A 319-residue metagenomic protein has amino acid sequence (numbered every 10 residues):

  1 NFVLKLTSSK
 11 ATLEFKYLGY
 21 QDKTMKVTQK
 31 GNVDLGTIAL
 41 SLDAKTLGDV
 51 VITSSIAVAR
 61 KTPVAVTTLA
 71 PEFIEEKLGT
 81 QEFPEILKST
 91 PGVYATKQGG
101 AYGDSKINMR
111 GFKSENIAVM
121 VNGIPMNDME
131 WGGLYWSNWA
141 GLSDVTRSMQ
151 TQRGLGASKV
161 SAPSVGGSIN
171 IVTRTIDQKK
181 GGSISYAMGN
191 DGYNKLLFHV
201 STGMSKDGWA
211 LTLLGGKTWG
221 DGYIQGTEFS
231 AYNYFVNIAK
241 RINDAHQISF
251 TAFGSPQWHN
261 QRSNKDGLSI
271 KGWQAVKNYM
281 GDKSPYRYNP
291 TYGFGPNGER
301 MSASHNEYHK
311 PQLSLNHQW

Functional and structural regions predicted by a protein language model:
V3-K5, K106, P125-R153, V172: Short acidic/polar hinge/loop motifs at secondary-structure boundaries that mediate gating or recognition
E14-Q21, K30-E76, S114: Short, acidic, small-residue-rich periplasmic hinge/interaction motif at the N-terminus of Gram-negative outer-membrane
V27-N32, V93-G103, S161-V165, T227-S230: Short, glycine-/polar-rich solvent-exposed loops and beta-turns at beta-strand/coil boundaries
A59, P84-P125, G141, R147: Extracytoplasmic beta-strand/coil segments of soluble accessory domains associated with Gram-negative outer-membrane
T96, G156-V160, Y186-M188, Y223-Q225 (+1 more regions): Outer-membrane beta-barrel domain signature
W131-G132, T151-R153, K180-S183, K217-D221 (+3 more regions): Extracytoplasmic loops and strand-loop junctions of Gram-negative outer membrane beta-barrel proteins
A140-S185: A beta-strand signature from Gram-negative outer-membrane beta-barrel systems, especially the internal plug domain
G181, M188-W219, I224-W273, S304-Q318: Transmembrane beta-barrel wall of Gram-negative outer-membrane proteins
